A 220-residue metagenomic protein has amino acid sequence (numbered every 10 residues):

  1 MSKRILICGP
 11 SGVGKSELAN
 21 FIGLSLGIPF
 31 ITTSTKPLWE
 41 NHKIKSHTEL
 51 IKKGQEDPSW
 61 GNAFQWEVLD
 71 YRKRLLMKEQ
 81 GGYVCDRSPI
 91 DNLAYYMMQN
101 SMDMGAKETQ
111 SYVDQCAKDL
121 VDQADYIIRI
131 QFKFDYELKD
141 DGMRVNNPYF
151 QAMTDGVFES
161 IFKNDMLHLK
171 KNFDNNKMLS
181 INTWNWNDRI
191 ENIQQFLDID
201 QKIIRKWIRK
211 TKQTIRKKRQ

Functional and structural regions predicted by a protein language model:
S2-R4: Pre-Walker A (Motif I) flank of P-loop NTPase domains
I7: Hydrophobic anchor at the beta1->P-loop junction of P-loop NTPases
P10: P-loop (Walker A) phosphate-binding loop of NTP-binding proteins
K15: Conserved lysine of the Walker
N20, L24-D70: Conserved substrate/cofactor phosphate-moiety recognition/catalytic segment in nucleotide-dependent phosphotransferases
W60-V121: Glycine-rich phosphate-binding loop used to anchor ATP phosphates in small-molecule kinases, encompassing both
Y95, Q99-M166, N176-N182: A glycine- and Lys/Arg-enriched "phosphate-lid" helix/loop adjacent to the NTP-binding pocket of small-molecule kinases
G142-Q220: NTP-dependent small-molecule kinase module
